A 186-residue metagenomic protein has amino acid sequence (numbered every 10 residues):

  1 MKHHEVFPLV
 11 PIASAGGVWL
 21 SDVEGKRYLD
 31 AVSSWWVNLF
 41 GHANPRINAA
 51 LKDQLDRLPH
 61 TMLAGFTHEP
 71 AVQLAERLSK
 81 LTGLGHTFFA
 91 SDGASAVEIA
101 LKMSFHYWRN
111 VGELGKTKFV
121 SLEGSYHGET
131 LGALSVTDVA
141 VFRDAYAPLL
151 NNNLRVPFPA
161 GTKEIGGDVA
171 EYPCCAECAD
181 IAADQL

Functional and structural regions predicted by a protein language model:
M1-H86, A182: N-terminal glycine-rich, Lys/His-bearing helix-loop that initiates the first secondary-structure elements of many
E76-L186: PLP-dependent aspartate aminotransferase-fold enzymes
